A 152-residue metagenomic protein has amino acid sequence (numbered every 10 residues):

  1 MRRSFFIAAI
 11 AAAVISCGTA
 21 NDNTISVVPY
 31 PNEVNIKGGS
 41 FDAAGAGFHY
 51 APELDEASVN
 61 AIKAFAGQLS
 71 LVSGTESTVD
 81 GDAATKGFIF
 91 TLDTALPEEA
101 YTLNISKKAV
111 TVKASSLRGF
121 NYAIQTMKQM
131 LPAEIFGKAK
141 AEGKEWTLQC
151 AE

Functional and structural regions predicted by a protein language model:
M1-S26: Bacterial Sec-dependent N-terminal signal peptides
C17-E152: Acidic, contiguous N-terminal accessory segments
